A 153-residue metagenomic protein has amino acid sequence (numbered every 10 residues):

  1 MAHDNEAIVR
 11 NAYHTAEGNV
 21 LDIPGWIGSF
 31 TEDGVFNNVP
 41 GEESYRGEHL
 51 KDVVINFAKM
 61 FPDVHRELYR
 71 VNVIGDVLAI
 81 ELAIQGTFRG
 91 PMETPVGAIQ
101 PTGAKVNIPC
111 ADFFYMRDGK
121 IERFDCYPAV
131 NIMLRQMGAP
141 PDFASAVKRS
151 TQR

Functional and structural regions predicted by a protein language model:
A2-D33, T151-R153: Short acidic-aromatic low-complexity motifs
A7, I23-G90: A solvent-exposed, acidic/Ser-Thr-rich amphipathic alpha-helical stretch
H65-R66, V106-A111: Short, surface-exposed coil-to-beta transition loops
V71, F114-M116: A structural signal for short hydrophobic beta-strand segments in well-ordered beta-sheet cores
G90-T102: Short, surface-exposed loop/helix-turn segments at secondary-structure junctions that function as lids/hinges flanking
E122-R153: Low-complexity, intrinsically disordered terminal/linker segments enriched in charged and Gly/Pro repeats
